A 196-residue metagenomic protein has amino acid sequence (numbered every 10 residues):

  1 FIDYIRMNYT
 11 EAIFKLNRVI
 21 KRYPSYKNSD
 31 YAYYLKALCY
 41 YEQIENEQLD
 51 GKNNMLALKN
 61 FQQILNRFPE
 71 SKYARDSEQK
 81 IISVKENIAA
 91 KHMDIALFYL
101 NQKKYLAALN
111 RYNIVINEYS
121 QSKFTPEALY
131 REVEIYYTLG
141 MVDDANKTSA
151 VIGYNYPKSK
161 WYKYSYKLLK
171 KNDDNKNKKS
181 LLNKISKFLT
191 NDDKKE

Functional and structural regions predicted by a protein language model:
F1-E196: Acidic, polar-rich low-complexity tracts and alpha-helical solenoid repeat scaffolds
